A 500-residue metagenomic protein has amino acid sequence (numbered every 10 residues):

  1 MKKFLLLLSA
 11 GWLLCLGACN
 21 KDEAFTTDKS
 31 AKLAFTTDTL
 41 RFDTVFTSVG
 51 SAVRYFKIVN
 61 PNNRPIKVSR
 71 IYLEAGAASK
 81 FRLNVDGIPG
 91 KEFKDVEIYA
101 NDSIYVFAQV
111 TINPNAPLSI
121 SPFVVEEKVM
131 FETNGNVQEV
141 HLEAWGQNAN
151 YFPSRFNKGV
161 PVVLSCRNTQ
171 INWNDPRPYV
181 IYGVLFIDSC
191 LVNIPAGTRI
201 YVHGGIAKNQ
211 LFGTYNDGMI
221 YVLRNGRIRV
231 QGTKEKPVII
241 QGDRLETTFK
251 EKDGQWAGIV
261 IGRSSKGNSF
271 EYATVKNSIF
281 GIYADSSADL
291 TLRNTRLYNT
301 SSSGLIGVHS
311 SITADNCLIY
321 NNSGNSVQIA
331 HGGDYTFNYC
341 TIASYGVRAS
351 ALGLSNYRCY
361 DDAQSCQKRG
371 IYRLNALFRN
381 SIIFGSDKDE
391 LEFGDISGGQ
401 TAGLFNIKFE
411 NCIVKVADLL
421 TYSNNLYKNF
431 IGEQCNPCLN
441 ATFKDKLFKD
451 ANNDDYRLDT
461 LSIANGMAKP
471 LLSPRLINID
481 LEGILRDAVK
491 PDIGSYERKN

Functional and structural regions predicted by a protein language model:
F4-L13: Sec-dependent N-terminal signal peptides
C15-A18: C-terminal motif of bacterial Sec signal peptides marking the signal peptidase cleavage site
D22-A24, L33-T44, V49-G50, F93-S103 (+5 more regions): Beta-strand/loop edge motif enriched in small/polar residues
S51-A52, N63-V68: Short acidic/proline- and small/hydrophobic-mixed sequence motifs that coincide with surface turns and coil-to-beta
I58-N62: Asparagine-centered strand-capping/turn motif at beta-strand->loop junctions
E74-E92: Short, solvent-exposed loop/linker segments at beta-strand-coil boundaries, enriched for Pro/Gly and Ser/Thr
